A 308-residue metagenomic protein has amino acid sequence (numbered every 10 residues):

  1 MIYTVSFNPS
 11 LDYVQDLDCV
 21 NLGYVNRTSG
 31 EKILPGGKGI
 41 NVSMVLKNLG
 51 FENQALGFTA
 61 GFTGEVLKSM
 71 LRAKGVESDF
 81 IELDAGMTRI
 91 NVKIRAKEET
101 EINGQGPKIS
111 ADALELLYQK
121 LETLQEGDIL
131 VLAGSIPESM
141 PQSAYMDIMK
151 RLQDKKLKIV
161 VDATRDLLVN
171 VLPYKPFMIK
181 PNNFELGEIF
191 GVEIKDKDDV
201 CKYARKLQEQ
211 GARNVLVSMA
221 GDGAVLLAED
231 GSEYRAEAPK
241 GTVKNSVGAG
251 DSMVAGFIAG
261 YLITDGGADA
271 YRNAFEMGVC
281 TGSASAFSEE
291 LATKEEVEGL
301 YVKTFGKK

Functional and structural regions predicted by a protein language model:
M1-G23, K32: Positively charged, low-complexity intrinsically disordered leader regions
R27-M87: Substrate-binding N-lobe of the ribokinase-like
M44-E52, R95, G260-D265: Alpha-helix C-terminal capping segments
L83, K93-E126: Conserved phosphate-binding/catalytic loop of the ribokinase/pfkB sugar-kinase fold
I90-I94, A224-L227: Short beta-strand scaffold segments in enzyme catalytic cores
E101-N103, D128-G134, D162, K180-E185: Short beta-strands and strand-loop turn motifs
S143-D230: Conserved phosphate/ATP/ADP-binding segment of small-molecule kinases
K197-K308: Conserved phosphate-binding/catalytic region of the ribokinase-like
